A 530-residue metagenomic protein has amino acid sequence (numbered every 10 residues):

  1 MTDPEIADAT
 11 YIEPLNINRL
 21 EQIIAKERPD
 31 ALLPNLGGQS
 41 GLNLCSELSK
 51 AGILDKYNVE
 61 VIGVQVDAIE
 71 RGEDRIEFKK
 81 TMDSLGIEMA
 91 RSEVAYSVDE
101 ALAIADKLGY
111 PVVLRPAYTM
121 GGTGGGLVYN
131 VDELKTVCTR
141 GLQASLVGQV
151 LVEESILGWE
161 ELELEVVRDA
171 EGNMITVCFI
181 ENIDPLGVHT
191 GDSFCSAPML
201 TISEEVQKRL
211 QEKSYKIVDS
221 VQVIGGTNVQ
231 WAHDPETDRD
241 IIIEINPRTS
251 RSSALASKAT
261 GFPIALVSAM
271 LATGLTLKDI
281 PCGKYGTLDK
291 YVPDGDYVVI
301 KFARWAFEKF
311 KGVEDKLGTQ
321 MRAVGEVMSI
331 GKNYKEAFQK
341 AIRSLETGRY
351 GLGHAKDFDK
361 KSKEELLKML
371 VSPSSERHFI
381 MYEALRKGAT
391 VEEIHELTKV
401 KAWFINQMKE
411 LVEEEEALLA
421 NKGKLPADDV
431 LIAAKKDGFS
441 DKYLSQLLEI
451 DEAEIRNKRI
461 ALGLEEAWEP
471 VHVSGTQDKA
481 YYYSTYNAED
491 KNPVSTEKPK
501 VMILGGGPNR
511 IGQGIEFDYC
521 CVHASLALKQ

Functional and structural regions predicted by a protein language model:
M1-I87, Y96-A103, N457-I460, E466-Q530: ATP-binding N-terminal substructure of ATP-dependent carboxylate-amine bond-forming enzymes
I6-Y11, L15-I17, A25-P29, S40-L42 (+10 more regions): ATP-dependent carboxylate activation and anion-phosphoryl transfer catalytic cores that bind Mg-ATP to form
L33, E60-I62, A90, V113 (+1 more regions): Structural detector of well-ordered beta-strand residues that form the stable sheet scaffold of enzyme domains
G37-Q39, V64-A68, V94-S97, A117 (+4 more regions): Short, ordered loop/turn segments at secondary-structure junctions
G109-A117: Conserved anion/nucleotide-ligand pocket segment
L114, I380, T390, Y443-Q446: N-terminal leader/propeptide and maturation segments of large enzyme subunits in energy/redox metabolism and hydrolases
A434-D437, Y443-L447: Extended, domain-scale alpha-helical bundle/helix-rich regions
